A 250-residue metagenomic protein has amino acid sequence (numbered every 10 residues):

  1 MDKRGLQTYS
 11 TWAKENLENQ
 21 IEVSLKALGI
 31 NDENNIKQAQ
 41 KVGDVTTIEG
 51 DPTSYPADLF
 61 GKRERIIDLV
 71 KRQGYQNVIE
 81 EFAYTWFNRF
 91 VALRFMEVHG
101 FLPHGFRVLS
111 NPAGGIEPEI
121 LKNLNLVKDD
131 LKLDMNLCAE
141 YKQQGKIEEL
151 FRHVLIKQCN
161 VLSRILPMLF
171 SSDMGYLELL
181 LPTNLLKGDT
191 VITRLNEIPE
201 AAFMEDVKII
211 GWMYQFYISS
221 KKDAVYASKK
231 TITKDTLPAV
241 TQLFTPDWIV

Functional and structural regions predicted by a protein language model:
M1-V250: Preference for the N-terminal adenyl/adenosyl cofactor-binding alpha/beta module
